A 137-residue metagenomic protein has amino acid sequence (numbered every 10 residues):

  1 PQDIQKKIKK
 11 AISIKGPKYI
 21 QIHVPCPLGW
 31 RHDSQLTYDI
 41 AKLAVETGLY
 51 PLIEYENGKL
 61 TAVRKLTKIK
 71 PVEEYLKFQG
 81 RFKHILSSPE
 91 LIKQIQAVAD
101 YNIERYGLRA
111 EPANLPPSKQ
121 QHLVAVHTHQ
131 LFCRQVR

Functional and structural regions predicted by a protein language model:
P1-I14: Conserved thiamine diphosphate
K15-K18, P51: Structural beta-strand/beta-sheet cores of well-ordered domains, especially the beta-sheet scaffolds that support
Y19-H23: Short, conserved beta-strand edge motifs with alternating hydrophobic and charged residues
V24-R137: Flexible, low-complexity linker and terminal segments
